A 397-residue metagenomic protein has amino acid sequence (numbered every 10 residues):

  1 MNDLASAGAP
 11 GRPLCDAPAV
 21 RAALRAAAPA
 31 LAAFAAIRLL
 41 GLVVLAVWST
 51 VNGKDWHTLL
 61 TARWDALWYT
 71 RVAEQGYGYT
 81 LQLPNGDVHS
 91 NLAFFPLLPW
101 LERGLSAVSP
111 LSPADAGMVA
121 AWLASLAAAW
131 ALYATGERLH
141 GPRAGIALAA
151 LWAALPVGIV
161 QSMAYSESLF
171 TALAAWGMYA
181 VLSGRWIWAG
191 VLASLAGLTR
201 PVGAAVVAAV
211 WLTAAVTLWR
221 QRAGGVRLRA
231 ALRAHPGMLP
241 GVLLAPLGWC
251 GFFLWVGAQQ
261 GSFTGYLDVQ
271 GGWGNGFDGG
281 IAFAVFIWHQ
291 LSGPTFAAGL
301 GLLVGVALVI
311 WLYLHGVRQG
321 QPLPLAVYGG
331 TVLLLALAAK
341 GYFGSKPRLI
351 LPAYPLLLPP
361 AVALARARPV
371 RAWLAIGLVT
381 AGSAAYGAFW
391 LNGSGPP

Functional and structural regions predicted by a protein language model:
I37-N52, W56, T61, V207-G329: Membrane-lumen/periplasm interface segments of specific transmembrane helices in polyprenyl phosphate-linked
W64-G78, D87-P110, G279-V285: Short hydrophobic/aromatic helix or loop-helix immediately within or flanking a transmembrane segment in polytopic
P96, W100, V108-A127, T295-L302: Loop-to-helix entry region of an early transmembrane alpha helix in multi-pass inner-membrane enzymes
D115, L132-A154, A172, W188 (+2 more regions): Transmembrane-helix signature of polytopic, membrane-embedded enzymes that assemble or transfer cell-envelope glycans
V119-L139, L308-L314: Transmembrane-helix motifs of polytopic, lipid-linked glycan transferases
H140-P142, G177-W188, L364: Membrane-interface transmembrane helices that cradle and orient dolichyl/undecaprenyl
A153, A174-Y179, I187-A215, L244-L247 (+1 more regions): Membrane-interface alpha helices of multi-pass inner-membrane proteins
M163-L169, K346-P347: Short acidic/glycine- and proline-prone juxtamembrane loop motifs at membrane-interface regions of multi-pass membrane
